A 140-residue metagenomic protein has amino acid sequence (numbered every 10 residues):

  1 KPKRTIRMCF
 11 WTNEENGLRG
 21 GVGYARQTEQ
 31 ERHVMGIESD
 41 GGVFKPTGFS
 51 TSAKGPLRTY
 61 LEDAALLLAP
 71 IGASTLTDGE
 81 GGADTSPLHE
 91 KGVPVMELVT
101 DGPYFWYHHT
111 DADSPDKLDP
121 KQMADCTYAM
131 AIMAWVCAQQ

Functional and structural regions predicted by a protein language model:
K1-K3, K45, K54, K91 (+2 more regions): Context-gated lysine
K1-L18, M130: Alpha-helical metal-binding/catalytic segments enriched in His/Glu/Asp
K1-R4, Q27-R32, Q140: Secondary-structure transition/capping motifs at alpha-helix termini and the adjoining loop/turn into the next element
R4-I6, F105-Q140: His/Asp/Glu-rich mid-to-C-terminal helical/loop segments that flank catalytic regions of hydrolases
W11-Y107: Metal-dependent peptidase/peptidase-like ectodomains
